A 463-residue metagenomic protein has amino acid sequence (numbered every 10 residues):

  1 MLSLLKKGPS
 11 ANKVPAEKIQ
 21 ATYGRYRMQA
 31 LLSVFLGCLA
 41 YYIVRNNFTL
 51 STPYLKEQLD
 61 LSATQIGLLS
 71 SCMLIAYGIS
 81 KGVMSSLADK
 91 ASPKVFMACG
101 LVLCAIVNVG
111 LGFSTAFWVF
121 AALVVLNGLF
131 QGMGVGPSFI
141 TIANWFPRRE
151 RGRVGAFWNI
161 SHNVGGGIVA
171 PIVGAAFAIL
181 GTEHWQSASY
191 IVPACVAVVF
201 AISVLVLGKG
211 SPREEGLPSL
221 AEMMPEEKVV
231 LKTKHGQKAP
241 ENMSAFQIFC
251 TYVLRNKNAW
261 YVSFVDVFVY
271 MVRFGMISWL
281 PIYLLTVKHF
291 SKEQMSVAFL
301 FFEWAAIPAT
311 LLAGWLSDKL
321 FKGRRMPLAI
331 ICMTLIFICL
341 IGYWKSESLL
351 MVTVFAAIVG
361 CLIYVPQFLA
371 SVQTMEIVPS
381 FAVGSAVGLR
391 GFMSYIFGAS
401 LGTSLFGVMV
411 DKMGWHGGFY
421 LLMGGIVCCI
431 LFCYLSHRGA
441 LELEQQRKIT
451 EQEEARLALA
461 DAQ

Functional and structural regions predicted by a protein language model:
F48-T52, R255-L311, Q367, S371 (+1 more regions): Extracytoplasmic gate region of multi-pass secondary transporters
D60, S92, F113-W118, H289 (+1 more regions): Helix-breaking motifs and short loop linkers at transmembrane-helix boundaries and internal kinks in secondary membrane
I79-W118: Conserved MFS/SLC helix-loop-helix module at the cytosolic interface between two early adjacent transmembrane helices
K81-S92, T310-K322, V410: Helix-to-loop junctions at the C-terminal end of transmembrane segments in multipass secondary transporters
K90-L101, K319-M333: Cytoplasmic membrane-interface "Motif A"-like loop-to-helix N-cap segments of 12-TM Major Facilitator Superfamily
L123-S161: Cytoplasmic helix-loop-helix junction between adjacent transmembrane helices in 12-TM secondary transporters
W158-P212: Helix-loop-helix hairpin linking two adjacent transmembrane segments in secondary transporters
G323-A370: C-terminal transmembrane helical hairpin of 12-TM major facilitator-type secondary transporters
